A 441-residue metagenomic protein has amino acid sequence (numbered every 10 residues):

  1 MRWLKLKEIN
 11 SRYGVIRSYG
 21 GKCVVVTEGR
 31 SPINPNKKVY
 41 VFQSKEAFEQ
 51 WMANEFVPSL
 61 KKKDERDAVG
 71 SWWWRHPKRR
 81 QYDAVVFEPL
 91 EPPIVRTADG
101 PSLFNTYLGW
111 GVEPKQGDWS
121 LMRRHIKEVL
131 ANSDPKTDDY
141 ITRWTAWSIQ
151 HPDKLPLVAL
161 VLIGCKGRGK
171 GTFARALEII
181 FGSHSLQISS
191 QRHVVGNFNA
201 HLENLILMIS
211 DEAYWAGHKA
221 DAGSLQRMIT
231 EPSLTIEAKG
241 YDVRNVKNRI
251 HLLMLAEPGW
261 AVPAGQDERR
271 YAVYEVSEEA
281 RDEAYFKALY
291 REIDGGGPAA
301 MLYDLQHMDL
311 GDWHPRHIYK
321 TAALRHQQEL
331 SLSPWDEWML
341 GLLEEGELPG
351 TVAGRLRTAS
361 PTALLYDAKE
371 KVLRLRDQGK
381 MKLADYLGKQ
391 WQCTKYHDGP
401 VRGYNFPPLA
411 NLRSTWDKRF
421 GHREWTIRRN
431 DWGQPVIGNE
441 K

Functional and structural regions predicted by a protein language model:
M1-K136, N199-E203, E345-R355, E370-K441: N-terminal nucleic-acid engagement/recognition segments and initiation subdomains in replication, restriction
R75-Q116, P135, L155-A159, L186 (+1 more regions): Phosphate-handling catalytic cores of nucleic-acid transaction enzymes
I94-I209, A213, D221-A222, A272-Y274 (+1 more regions): P-loop NTPase catalytic core of nucleic-acid-dependent motor ATPases
G196-E203, E237-L255: AAA+/SF3 P-loop NTPase mechanochemical coupling elements
E203-I206, E231, N248-H251, Q266-Y271: Short glycine-/polar-rich loops that comprise or flank the Walker A/P-loop and associated switch/sensor motifs
A222-R244: Conserved catalytic/switch belt of AAA+ P-loop NTPases
P263-A280: A short helix-turn-beta junction within AAA+ P-loop NTPase domains corresponding to the substrate/partner-engaging
L332-T358: Positively charged, polyanion-binding regions of nucleic-acid-associated proteins
